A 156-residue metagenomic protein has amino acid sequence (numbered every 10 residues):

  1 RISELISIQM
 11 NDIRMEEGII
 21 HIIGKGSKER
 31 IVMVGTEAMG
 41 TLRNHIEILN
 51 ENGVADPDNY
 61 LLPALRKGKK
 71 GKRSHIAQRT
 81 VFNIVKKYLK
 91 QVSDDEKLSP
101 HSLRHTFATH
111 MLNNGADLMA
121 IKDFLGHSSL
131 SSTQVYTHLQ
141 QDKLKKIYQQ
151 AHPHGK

Functional and structural regions predicted by a protein language model:
R1-E17: Short, charged phosphate-coordinating catalytic segments
L5, I20-I22, V34, L42 (+3 more regions): Hydrophobic packing within well-folded, soluble alpha/beta domains
Q9, E17, I46, R66 (+2 more regions): Short, flexible helix/strand-to-coil boundary loops that buttress conserved ligand/catalytic motifs in alpha/beta
D12-M15, A77, D94-K97, A116-T137 (+2 more regions): Short, polar N-cap/turn motifs at the start of nucleic acid-interacting alpha helices
G24-N44, D58-I84: C-terminal catalytic core of Y-nucleophile DNA break-rejoin enzymes
V32, F82-D123: Short, basic (Lys/Arg/His-rich) helix/loop patches that form interaction surfaces in the mid-to-C-terminal regions
N44, L139-K156: DNA/chromatin major-groove-contacting recognition/catalytic segments
L49-A55: Proline-centered turn/helix-capping motifs that create local helix->coil transitions or kinks
